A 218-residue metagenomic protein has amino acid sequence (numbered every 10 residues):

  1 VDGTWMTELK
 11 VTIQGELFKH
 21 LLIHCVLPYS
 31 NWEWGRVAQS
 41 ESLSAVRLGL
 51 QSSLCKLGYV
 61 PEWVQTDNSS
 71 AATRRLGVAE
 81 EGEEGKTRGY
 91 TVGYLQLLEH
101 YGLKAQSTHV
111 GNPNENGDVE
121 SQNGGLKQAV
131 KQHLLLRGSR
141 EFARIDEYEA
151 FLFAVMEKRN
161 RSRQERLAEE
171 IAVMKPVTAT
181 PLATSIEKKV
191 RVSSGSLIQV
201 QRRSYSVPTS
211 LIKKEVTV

Functional and structural regions predicted by a protein language model:
V1-E33, S44-A45, K188-Q199: Mobile-element integrase/transposase regions, centering on the N-terminal DNA-binding/Zn-coordinating module
F18-K19, G35-W63, G82-T87: Active-site beta-loop-alpha junctions of metal-dependent nucleic acid enzymes, especially the RNase H-like/DDE
Y59-K86, V110: Acidic/histidine-rich, metal-coordinating catalytic segments
T66-D67, E84-G85, Q96, A105-Q128 (+1 more regions): RNase H-like two-metal-ion nuclease catalytic core shared by retroviral integrases and related mobile-element nucleases
R74-A79, G117-S121, E169-A172: Short acidic, glycine/serine/threonine-rich loops at helix termini
T87-L103, K127-G138: Acidic, His- and aromatic-enriched active-site or binding-groove loops in soluble protein domains that engage sugars
N123-T217: Active-site-proximal acidic segments at structured loop/helix or strand boundaries that coordinate catalytic metals
